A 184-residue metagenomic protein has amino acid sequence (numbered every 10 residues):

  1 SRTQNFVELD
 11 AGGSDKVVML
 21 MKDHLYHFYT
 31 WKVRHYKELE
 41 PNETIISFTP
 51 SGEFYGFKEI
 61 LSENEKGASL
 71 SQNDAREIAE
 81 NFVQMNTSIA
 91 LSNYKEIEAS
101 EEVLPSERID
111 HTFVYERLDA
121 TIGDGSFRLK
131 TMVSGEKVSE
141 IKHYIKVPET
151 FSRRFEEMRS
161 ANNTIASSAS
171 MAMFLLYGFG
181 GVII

Functional and structural regions predicted by a protein language model:
S1-P50, K95-G135: Exposed beta-strand-loop-beta-strand "reactive/processing" segments of non-cytosolic proteins
F6, F28, F48, F54-F57 (+7 more regions): Phenylalanine-focused residue identity feature
L9-A11, E59-E63, H111, I183-I184: Active-site bordering "gate/hinge" segments that shape substrate access to catalytic or cofactor-binding pockets
K32-E38, N42-I45, T49-A99: Long, charged/polar, surface-exposed segments that mediate recognition or autoinhibition
F57, E63-E65, Q72, H111-F113 (+2 more regions): Flexible, low-complexity extramembrane segments of multi-pass membrane transporters/channels
N86-A90, S139, I145, A172 (+1 more regions): Short secondary-structure junctions and interdomain/linker hinges
D119-S160: Extended, hydrophilic extramembrane loops/domains of integral membrane proteins
F155-I184: Core alpha-helical transmembrane segments of integral membrane proteins
